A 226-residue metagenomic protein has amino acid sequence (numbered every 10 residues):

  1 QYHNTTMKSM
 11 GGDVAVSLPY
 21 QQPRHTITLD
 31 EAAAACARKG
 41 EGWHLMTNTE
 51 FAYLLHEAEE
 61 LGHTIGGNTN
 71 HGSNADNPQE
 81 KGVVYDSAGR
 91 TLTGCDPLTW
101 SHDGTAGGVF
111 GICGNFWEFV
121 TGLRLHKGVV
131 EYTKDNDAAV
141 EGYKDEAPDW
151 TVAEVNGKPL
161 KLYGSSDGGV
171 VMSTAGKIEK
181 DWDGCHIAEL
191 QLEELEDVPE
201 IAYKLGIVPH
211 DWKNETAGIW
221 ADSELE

Functional and structural regions predicted by a protein language model:
Q1-I112, E141-D145, D149: Short aromatic-cysteine micro-motif
G42-M46, E50-A52, S87-E226: Short, conserved beta-strand/loop elements in beta-sheet-dominated catalytic cores that frequently flank divalent-metal
